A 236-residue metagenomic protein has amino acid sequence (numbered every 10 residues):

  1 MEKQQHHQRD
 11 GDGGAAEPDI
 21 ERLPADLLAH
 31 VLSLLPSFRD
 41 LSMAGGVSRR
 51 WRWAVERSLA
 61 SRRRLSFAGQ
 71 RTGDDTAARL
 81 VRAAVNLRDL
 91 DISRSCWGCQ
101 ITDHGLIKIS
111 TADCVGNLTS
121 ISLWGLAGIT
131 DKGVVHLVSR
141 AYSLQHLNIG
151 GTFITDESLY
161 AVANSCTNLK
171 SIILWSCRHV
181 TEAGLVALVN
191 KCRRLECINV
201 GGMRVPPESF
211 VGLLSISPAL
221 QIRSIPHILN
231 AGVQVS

Functional and structural regions predicted by a protein language model:
M1-R22, S236: CRL adaptor-proximal regions
L23-P36, R50-R52, L65: Short hydrophobic alpha-helical "box" of cullin-RING ligase substrate receptors that recruits the CRL scaffold
L41-R57: Short helix-loop-helix/strand-helix junction enriched in hydrophobic and basic residues
S48, W53, R63-S110: F-box-proximal linker/hinge
L65, L90-S93, T119-L123, L144-I149 (+3 more regions): Conserved hydrophobic beta-strand positions in leucine-rich repeat
Q70-T76, C96-L106, A127-K132, T152-S158 (+3 more regions): Short, solvent-exposed loop/turn at the beta-strand->alpha-helix junction within individual leucine-rich repeat
A78-R82, D103-D113, V134-R140, L159-S165 (+3 more regions): A structural signal for leucine-rich repeat
R193-P207, V211-S236: Leucine-rich repeat domain C-terminal region
